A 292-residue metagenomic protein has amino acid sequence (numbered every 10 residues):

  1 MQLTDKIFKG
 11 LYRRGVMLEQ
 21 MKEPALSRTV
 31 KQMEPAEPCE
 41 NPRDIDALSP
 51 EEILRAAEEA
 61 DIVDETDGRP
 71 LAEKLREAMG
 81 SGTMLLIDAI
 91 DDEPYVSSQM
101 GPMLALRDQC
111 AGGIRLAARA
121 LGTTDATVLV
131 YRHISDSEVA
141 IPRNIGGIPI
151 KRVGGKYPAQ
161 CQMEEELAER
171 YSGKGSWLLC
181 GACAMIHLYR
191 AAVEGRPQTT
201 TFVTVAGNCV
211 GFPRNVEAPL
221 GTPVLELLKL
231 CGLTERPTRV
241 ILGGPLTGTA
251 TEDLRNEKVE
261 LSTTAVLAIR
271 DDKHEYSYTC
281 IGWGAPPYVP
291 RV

Functional and structural regions predicted by a protein language model:
M1-L75, M79-T83, D108, G112-H133 (+4 more regions): Iron-sulfur (Fe-S) cluster-binding modules
P50, A60, T66, T123-V224 (+2 more regions): Hydrophobic alpha-helical positions that pack around
T83, T199-V203, F212-V216, R236-T238 (+2 more regions): Structural beta-strand/beta-sheet cores of well-ordered domains, especially the beta-sheet scaffolds that support
L85-Q99: Gly-rich Lys/Arg/Thr-decorated short loops/hinges at beta-loop-alpha junctions or inter-strand turns that position
M100-A105, G221: Cofactor-cradling patches in redox/metallo enzymes
E164-E166, R255, I269-K273: Self-splicing inteins and homing endonuclease
V203-V205, T234-I269: Ubiquitin-like/PB1-type beta-grasp interaction modules and other compact soluble beta-rich domains
F212-R214, L225-E226, G248-E252, E275-Y276: Short acidic/glycine-rich loop or secondary-structure boundary segments that cap or lie
